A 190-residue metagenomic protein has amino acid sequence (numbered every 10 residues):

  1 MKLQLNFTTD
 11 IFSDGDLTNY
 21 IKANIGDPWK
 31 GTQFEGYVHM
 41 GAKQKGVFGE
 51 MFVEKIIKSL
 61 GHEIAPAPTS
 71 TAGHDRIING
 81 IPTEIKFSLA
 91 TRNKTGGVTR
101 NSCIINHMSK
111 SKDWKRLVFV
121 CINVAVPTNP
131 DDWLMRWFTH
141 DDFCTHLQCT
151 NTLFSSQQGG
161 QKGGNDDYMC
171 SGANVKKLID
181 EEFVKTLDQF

Functional and structural regions predicted by a protein language model:
M1-I81, K86-F190: Nucleic-acid endonuclease domains
